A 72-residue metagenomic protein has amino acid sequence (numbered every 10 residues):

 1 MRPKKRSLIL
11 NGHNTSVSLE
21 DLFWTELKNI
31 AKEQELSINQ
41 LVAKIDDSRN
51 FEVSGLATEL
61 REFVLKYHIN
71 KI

Functional and structural regions predicted by a protein language model:
M1-S18: Short Lys/Arg-rich basic patches
K4-R6, K28, R49, R61: Basic side chains
I9-L10, K32, L65: General helical structural elements
S16-N50, G55: Amphipathic, hydrophobic secondary-structure cores in small proteins
F51-I72: C-terminal structural segments of small proteins and small subunits
